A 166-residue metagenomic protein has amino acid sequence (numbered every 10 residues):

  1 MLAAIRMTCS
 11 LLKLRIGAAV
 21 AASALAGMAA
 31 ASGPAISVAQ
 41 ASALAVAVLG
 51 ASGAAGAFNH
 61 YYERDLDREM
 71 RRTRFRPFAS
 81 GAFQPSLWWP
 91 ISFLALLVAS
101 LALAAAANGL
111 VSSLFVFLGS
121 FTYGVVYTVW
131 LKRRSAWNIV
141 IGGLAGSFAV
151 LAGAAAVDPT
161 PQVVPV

Functional and structural regions predicted by a protein language model:
L2-C9, A21-A22, G27, D158-V164: Alpha-helical transmembrane segments of multi-pass membrane proteins predominantly involved in bioenergetics
A3-I16, P77-L87, V125-A145: Interhelical loop and helix-boundary elements at the membrane-water interface of polytopic inner-membrane proteins
R15-S23, S92, L96, S100-L101 (+1 more regions): Hydrophobic alpha-helical transmembrane segments in multi-pass membrane proteins
A22-L25, R76-P77, I141-V157: Small-residue-rich segments of transmembrane alpha-helices in multi-pass membrane proteins, especially helix faces
A22-R64, R72, L97-S100, L114-V125 (+1 more regions): Membrane-embedded alpha-helical segments that form the functional core of polytopic membrane enzymes, especially those
R72-L114: Multi-pass membrane catalytic core of lipid/isoprenoid biosynthesis enzymes
A105-L110, V129-W137, A154-T160: Membrane-interface helix caps and helix-loop-helix hairpins in membrane proteins
